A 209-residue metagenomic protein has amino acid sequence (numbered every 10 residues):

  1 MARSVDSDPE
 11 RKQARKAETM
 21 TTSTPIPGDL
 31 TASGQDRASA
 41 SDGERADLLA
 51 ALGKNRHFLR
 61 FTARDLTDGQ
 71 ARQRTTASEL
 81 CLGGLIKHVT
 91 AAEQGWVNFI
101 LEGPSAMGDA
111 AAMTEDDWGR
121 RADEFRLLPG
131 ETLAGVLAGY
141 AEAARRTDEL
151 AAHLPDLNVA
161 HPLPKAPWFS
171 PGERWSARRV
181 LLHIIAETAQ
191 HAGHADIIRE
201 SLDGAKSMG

Functional and structural regions predicted by a protein language model:
M1-T19: N-terminal amphipathic/basic-hydrophobic helices that include classical n-h-c signal peptides and signal-anchor
R3, T21-L30, Q35, R45-R64 (+2 more regions): Short, contiguous alpha-helical
A17, S23, P27, A63 (+2 more regions): Intrinsically disordered, low-complexity regions
G119-H161, R178-I184: Acidic/histidine-rich alpha-helical segments that form the ligand environment of transition-metal centers
